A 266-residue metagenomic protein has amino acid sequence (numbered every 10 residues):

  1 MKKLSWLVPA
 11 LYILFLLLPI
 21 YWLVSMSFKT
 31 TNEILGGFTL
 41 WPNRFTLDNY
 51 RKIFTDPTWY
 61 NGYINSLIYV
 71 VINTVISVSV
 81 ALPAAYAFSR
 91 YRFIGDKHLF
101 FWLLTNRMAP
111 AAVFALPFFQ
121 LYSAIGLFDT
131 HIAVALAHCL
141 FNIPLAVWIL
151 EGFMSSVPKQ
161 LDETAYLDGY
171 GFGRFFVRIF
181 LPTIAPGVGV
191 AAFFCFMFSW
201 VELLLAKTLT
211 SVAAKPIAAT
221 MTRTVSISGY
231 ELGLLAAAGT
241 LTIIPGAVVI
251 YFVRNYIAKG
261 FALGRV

Functional and structural regions predicted by a protein language model:
K2-V266: A structural signal for multi-pass alpha-helical bundles of membrane permease subunits that mediate small-molecule
